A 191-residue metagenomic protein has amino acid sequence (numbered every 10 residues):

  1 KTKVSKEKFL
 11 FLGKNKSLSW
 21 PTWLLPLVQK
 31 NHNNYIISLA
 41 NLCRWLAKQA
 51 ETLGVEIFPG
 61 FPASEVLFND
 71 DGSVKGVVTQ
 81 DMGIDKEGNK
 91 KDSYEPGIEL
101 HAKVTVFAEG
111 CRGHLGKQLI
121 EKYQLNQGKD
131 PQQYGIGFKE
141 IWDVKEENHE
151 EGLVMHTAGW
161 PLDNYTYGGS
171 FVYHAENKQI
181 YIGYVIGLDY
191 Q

Functional and structural regions predicted by a protein language model:
K1-K16: N-terminal FAD cofactor-binding segment of flavoenzymes
K14-S19, R112-G113: Short hydrophobic/aromatic-rich motifs at helix boundaries and adjacent loops
L18-T22, L100-H101: Generic detection of short hydrophobic beta-strand segments and adjacent strand-loop junctions
T22-W23, V185: Short clusters of small/polar residues that mark proteolytic maturation junctions
L24-Q29: Gly-rich Lys/Arg/Thr-decorated short loops/hinges at beta-loop-alpha junctions or inter-strand turns that position
H32-I36: Short acidic-aromatic active-site loops that bind/stabilize oxyanions
A40, R44-W45, Q49-Q191: Predominantly flavin-linked oxidoreductase catalytic cores and closely associated redox partners
